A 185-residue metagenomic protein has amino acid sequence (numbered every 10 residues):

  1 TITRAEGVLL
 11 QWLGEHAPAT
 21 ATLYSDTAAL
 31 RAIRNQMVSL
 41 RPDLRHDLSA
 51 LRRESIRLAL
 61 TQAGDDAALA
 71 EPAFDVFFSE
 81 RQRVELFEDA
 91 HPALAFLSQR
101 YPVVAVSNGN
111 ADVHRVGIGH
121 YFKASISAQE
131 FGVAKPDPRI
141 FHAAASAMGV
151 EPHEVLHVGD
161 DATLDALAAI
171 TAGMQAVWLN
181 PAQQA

Functional and structural regions predicted by a protein language model:
T1-A29, T61-Q62: Active-site neighborhood of HAD-like aspartate-dependent phosphohydrolases
R4-Q11, A29, E54-L58, V76 (+4 more regions): Alpha-helical elements of Rossmann-like donor-binding domains used by nucleotide-donor carbohydrate transfer enzymes
L13-A17, T27-R34, R41, A93 (+2 more regions): Anionic, Ser/Thr-rich low-complexity intrinsically disordered regions
P18-A21, H91-A95, Q99-A185: Asp-based, Mg2+/Mn2+-dependent phosphohydrolase catalytic module
A21, A28-F74: A metal-dependent, Asp-based hydrolase signature
L40-L44, F78-R81, A128-G132, H157: Conserved short-loop catalytic and cofactor-binding motifs
R45-R53, D66-A105: Short, acidic loop-to-helix structural element flanking the phosphoryl-transfer center in phosphate-processing enzymes
